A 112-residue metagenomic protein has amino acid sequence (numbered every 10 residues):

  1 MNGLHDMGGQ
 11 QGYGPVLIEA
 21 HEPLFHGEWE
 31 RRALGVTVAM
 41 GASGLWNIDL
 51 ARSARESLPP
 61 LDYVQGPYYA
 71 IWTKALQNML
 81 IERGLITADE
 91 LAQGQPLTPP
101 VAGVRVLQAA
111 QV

Functional and structural regions predicted by a protein language model:
M1-V112: A charge-rich, low-complexity, intrinsically flexible signal that marks solvent-exposed coils, linkers, repeats
